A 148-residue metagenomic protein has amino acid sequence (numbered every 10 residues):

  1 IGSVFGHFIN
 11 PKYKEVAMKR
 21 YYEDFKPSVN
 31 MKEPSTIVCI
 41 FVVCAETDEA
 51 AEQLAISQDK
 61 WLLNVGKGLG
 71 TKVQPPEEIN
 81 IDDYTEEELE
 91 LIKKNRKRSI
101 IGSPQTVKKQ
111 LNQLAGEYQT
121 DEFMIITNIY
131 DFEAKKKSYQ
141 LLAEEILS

Functional and structural regions predicted by a protein language model:
I1-E15: Loop-centered beta-sheet repeat module
I1-F5, F41, I101, Y130 (+2 more regions): Generic hydrophobic/packing signal
S3-G6, P34-I40, F123-I125: Hydrophobic faces of well-ordered beta-strands that scaffold small-molecule active sites in alpha/beta enzyme cores
F8-I9, I126-A134: Glycine-rich, proline-tolerant flexible connector loops at the mouths of alpha/beta enzymes
K12-Y118: An alpha-helical appendage that flanks or caps ligand/catalytic pockets
V16-D24, F132-S148: C-terminal helical cap(s) of enzyme catalytic domains, especially alpha/beta-barrels
E117-N128: Bilobed periplasmic-binding protein-like "clamshell/Venus-flytrap" ligand-binding domains
